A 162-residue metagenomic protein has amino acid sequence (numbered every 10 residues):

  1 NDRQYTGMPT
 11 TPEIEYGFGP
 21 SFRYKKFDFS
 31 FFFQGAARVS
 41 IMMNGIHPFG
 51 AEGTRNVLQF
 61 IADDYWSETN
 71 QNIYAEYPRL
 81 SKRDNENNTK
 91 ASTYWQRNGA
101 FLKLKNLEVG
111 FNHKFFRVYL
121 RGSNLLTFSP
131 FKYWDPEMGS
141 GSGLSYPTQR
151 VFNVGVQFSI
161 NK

Functional and structural regions predicted by a protein language model:
N1-T10, N70: Conserved small-residue
P12-Y16, Q96, A100-K105, T148-F152: Residues that define the transmembrane beta-barrel architecture of outer-membrane proteins
G19-R23, F32, G110-N112, S145 (+1 more regions): Transmembrane beta-barrel domains of outer membrane proteins
Y24-K26, G35-V39, N106, G122-S129 (+1 more regions): Transmembrane beta-strands of outer-membrane beta-barrel pores
K26-F29, F115-F116: Repeated loop/turn-to-beta-strand initiation elements of outer-membrane beta-barrel proteins
F31, V118-L120, V156: Membrane-embedded beta-strand positions of outer-membrane beta-barrel proteins
A36-R117, G122: Extracytoplasmic gating/loop element in the C-terminal half of outer-membrane beta-barrel translocons and assembly
Y65-N72, E76, T89, T127-K162: C-terminal beta-signal and terminal closure region of outer-membrane beta-barrel proteins
